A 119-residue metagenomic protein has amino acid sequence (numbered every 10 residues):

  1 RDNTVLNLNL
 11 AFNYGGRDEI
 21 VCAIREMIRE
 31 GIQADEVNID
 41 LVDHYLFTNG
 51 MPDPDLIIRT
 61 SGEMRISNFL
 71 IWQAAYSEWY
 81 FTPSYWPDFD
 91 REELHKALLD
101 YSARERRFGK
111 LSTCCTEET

Functional and structural regions predicted by a protein language model:
R1-T119: Flexible, compositionally biased loop and terminal segments
